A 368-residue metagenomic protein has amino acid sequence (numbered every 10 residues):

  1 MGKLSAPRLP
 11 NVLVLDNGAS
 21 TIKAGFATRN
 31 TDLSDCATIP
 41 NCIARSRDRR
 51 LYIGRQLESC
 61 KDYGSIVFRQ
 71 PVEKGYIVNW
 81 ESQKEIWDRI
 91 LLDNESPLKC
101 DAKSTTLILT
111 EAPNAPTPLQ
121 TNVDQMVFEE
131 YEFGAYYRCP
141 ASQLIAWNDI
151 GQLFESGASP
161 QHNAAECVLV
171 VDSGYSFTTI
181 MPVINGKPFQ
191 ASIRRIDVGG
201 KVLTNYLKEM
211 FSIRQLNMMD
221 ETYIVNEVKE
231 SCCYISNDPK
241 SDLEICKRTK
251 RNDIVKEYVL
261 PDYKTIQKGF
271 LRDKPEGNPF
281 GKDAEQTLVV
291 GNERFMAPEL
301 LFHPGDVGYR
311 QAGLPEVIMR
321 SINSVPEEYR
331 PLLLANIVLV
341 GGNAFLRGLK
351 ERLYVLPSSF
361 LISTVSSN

Functional and structural regions predicted by a protein language model:
M1-N368: C-terminal region/appendage detector
